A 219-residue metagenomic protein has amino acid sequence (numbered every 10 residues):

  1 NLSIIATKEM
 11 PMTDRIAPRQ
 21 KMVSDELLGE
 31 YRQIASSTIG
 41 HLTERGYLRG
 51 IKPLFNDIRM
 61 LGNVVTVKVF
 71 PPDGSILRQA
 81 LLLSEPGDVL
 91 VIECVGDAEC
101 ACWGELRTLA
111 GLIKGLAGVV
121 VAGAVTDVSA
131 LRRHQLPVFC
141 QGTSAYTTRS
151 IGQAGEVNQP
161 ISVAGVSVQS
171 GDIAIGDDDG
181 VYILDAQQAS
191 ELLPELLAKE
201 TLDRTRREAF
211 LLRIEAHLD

Functional and structural regions predicted by a protein language model:
N1-P11: Short, Lys/Arg-enriched N-terminal segments with co-localized hydrophobic residues within the first ~10-30 amino acids
P11-S170, L184-D219: Feature captures the catalytic cores and cofactor-binding loops of soluble hydro-lyases/lyases that act on carboxylate
A174: C-terminal binding/interaction regions
